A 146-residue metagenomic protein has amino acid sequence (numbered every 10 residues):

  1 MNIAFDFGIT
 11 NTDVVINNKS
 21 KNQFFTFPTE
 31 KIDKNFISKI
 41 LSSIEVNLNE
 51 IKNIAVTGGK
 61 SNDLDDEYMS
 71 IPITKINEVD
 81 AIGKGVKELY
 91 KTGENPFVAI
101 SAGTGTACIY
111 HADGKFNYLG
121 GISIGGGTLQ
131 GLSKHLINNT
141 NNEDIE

Functional and structural regions predicted by a protein language model:
N2-D6, I51-A55, P96-S101, G121: Short glycine-aspartate micro-motif
N2-K39, F116: Short glycine-rich, Thr/Ser-proximal phosphate-binding strand/loop in the N-terminal lobe of ATP-dependent enzymes
G8-T12, G58-N62, S101-A107, I124-G126: Gly/Ser/Thr-rich loops at beta-strand to alpha-helix junctions that form or flank small-molecule/cofactor-binding
N17, I109-D113, K134-H135: Short beta-strand-to-turn element immediately C-terminal to the catalytic PLP-Schiff-base lysine in fold type I
T29, I44-E78, Y110-Y118: Short beta-strand-loop/turn "lid" adjacent to the catalytic site in phosphate-handling enzymes
T74-A99, G105-G114: Conserved phosphate-binding catalytic cores of ATP/NTP-utilizing and phosphoryl-transfer enzymes
K115-E146: Glycine-rich phosphate-binding loop plus the immediately following alpha-helix
